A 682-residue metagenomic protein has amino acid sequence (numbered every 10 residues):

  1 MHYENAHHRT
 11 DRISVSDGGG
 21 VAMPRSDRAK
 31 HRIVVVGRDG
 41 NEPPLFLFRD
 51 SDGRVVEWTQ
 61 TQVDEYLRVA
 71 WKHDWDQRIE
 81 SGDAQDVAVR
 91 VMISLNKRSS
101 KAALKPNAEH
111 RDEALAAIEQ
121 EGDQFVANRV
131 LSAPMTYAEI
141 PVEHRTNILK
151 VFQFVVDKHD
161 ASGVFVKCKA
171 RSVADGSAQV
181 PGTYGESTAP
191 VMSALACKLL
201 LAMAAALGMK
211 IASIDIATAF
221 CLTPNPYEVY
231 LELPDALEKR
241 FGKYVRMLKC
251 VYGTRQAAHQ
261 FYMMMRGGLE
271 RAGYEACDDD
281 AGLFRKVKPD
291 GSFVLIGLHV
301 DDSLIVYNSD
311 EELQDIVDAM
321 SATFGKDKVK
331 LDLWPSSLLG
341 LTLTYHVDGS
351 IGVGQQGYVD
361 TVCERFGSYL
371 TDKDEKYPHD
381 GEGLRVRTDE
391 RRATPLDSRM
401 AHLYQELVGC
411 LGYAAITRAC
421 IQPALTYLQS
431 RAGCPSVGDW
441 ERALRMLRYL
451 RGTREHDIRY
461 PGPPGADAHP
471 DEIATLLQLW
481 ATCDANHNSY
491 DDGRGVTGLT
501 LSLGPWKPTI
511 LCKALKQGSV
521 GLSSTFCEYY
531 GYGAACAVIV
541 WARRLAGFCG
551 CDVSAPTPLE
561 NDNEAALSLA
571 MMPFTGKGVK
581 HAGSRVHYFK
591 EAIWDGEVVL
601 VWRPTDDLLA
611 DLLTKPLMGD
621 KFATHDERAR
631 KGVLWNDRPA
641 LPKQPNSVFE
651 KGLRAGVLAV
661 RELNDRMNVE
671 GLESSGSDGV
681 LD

Functional and structural regions predicted by a protein language model:
M1, I118, F125, Q153 (+22 more regions): Mobile genetic element proteins and their domesticated derivatives, centered on retroelements and DNA transposons
M1-G267, R271-D278, L283, R365 (+1 more regions): Chromodomain-type histone methyl-lysine reader module
V151-V156, I214-I216, L407-C410, Y460 (+1 more regions): Two-metal-ion RNase H-like nuclease active-site motif
K169-Q179, I473-C527: RNase H-like nuclease fold core
L199-L201, L333-D457, P604, T614: C-terminal reverse transcriptase regions that engage the nucleic-acid substrate
S213-A219, Y244-T254, D278-D310, W334-T344 (+9 more regions): Catalytic palm active-site di-aspartate
F220-L233, C250-A257, K286-G325, L343-G354 (+2 more regions): Catalytic palm subdomain of template-directed nucleic-acid polymerases, centered on the conserved carboxylate motif
Q478, G518-D682: RNase H-like nuclease module associated with reverse transcription
